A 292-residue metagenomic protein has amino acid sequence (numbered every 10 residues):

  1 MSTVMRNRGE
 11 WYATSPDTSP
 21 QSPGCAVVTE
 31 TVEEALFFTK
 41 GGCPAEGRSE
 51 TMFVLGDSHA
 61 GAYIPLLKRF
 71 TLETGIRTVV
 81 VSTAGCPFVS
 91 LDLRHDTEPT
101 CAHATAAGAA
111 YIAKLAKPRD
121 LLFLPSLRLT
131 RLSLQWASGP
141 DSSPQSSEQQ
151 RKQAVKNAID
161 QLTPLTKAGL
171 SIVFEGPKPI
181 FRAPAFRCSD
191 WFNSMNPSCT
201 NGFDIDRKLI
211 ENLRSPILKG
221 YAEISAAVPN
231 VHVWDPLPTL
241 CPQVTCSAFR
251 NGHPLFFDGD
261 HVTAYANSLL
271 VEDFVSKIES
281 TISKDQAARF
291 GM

Functional and structural regions predicted by a protein language model:
M1-M292: Extracellular/periplasmic envelope-modification machinery, especially enzymes that add or remove acyl/ester groups on
